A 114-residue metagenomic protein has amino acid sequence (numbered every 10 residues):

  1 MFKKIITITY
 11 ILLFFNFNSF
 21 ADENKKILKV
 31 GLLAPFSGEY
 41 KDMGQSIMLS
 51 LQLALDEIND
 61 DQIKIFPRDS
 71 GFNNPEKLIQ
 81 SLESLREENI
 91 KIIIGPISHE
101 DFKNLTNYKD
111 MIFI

Functional and structural regions predicted by a protein language model:
F2-L13, S19-I114: Extracytosolic ligand-binding ectodomains
